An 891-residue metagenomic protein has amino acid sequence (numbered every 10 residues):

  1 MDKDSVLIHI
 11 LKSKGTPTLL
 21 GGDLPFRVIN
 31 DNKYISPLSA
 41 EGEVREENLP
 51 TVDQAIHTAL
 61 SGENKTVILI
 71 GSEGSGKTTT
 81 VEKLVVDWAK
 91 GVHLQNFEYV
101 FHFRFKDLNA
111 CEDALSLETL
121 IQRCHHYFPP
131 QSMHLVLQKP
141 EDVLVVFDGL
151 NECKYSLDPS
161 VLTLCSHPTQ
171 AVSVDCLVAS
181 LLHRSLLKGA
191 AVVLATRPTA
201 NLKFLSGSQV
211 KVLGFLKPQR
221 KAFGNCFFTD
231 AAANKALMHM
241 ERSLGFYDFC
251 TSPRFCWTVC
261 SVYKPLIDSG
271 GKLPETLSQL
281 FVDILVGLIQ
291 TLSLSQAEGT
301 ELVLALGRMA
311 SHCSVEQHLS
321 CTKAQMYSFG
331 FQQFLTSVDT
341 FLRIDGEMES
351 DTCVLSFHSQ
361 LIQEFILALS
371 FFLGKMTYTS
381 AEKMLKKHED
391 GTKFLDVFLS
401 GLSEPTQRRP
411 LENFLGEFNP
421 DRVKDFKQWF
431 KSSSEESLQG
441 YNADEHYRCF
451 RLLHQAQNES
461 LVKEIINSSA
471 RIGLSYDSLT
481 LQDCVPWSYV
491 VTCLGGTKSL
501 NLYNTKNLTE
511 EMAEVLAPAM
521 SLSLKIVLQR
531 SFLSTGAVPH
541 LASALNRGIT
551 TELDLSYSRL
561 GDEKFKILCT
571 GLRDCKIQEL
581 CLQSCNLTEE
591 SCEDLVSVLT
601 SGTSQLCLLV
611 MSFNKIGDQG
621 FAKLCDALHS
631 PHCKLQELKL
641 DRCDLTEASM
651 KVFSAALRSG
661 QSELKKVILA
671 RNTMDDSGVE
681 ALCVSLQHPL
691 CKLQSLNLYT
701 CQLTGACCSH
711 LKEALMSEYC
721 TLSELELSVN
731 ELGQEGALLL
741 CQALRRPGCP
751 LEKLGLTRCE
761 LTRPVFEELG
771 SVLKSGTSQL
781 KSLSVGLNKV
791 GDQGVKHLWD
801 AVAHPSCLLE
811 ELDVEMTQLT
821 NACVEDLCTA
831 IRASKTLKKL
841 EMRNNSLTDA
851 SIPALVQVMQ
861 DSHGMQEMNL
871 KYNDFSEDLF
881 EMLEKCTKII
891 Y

Functional and structural regions predicted by a protein language model:
M1-Y891: Intracellular innate-immune signaling modules
